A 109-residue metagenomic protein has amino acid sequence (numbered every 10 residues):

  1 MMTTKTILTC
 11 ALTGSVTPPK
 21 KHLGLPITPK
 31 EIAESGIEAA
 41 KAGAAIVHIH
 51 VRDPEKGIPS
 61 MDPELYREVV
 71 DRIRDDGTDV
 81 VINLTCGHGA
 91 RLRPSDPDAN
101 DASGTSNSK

Functional and structural regions predicted by a protein language model:
M1-G24, G87-G89, S95: N-terminal small/glycine-rich loop or linker at the start of catalytic domains across soluble metabolic enzymes
C10, G57-C86: Alpha-helix-loop-beta-strand connector modules within alpha/beta enzyme cores
K20, A45-E68: Glycine-rich, proline-tolerant flexible connector loops at the mouths of alpha/beta enzymes
H22-E34: N-terminal pre-domain/capping segments
I32, A39, H50: Conserved, mostly hydrophobic/aromatic
V51-P54, T85-G89: Short, ordered loop/turn segments at secondary-structure junctions
R93-K109: Extended substrate/RNA-proximal surfaces in nucleic-acid metabolism proteins
